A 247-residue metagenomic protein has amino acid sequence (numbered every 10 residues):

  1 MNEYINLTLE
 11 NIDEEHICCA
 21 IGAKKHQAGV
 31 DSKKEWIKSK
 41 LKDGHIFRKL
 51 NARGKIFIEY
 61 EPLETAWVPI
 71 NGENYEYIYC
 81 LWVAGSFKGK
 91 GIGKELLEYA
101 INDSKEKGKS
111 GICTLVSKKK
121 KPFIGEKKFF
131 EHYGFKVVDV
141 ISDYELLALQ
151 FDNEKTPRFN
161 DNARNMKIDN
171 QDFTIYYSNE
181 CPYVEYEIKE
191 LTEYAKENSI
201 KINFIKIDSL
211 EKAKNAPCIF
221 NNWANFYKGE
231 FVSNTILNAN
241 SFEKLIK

Functional and structural regions predicted by a protein language model:
M1-N51, D161-N162, C181-Y183, E187-E190 (+1 more regions): Short amphipathic alpha-helix that is part of the acyltransferase structural core
K49, R53-E64, Y77, W82: Conserved beta-strand in the GNAT
T65-I78, K88: A conserved beta-turn-beta hairpin within the catalytic core of GNAT-like acetyltransferases that forms part
V83, G89-S104: Conserved acetyl-CoA-binding loop-helix of GNAT-fold acetyltransferases
S104-K121: Conserved GNAT acetyl-CoA-binding A-motif
L115, K127, E131-A148, V232-T235: Conserved catalytic-core motifs of GNAT/GCN5-like acyltransferases
S142-N165: C-terminal "cap" of GNAT-fold acetyltransferases
K228-K247: Non-catalytic, surface beta->alpha helical segment in thiol-disulfide oxidoreductase systems
